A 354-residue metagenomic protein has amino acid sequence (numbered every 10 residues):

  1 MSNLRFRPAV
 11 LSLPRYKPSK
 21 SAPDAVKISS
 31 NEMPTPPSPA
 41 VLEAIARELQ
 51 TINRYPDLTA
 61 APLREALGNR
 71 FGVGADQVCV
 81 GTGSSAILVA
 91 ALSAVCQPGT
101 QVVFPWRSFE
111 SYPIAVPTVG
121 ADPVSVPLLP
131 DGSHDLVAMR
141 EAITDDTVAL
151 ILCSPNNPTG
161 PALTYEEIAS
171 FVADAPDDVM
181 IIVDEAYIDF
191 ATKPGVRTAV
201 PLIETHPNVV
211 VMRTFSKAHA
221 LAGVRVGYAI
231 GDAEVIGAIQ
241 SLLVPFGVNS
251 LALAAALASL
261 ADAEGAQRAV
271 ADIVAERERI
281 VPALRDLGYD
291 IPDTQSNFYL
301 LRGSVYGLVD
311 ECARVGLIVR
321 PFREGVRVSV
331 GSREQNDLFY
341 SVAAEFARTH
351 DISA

Functional and structural regions predicted by a protein language model:
M1-R54, E324: N-terminal "arm"/small-domain region of PLP-dependent enzymes with the aminotransferase-like
P56, A60-Q101, V119: Phosphate-binding glycine-rich loop
A94-L152: PLP-dependent aminotransferase-like
P117, L136-D146, P158-I181, E185-A218: Active-site pre-lysine segment of PLP-dependent enzymes
P123-P127, A149-P155, I181-E185, P292-T294 (+1 more regions): Short beta-strands and strand-loop turn motifs
E166, R314, I318-A354: PLP-dependent enzyme catalytic core of the Aspartate aminotransferase-like
N208-R285, D290-P292: PLP-dependent aminotransferase class I/II
I273-V274, E278-V315, V330: Conserved PLP-binding catalytic core of the aspartate aminotransferase-like
